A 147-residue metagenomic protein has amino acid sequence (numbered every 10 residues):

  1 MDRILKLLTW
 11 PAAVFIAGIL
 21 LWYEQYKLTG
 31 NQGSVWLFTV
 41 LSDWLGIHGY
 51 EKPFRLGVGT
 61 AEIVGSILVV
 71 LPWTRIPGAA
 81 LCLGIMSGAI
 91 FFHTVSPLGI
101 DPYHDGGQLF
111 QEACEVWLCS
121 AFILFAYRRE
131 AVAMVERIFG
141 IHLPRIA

Functional and structural regions predicted by a protein language model:
M1-A147: Membrane-interface extramembranous regions
